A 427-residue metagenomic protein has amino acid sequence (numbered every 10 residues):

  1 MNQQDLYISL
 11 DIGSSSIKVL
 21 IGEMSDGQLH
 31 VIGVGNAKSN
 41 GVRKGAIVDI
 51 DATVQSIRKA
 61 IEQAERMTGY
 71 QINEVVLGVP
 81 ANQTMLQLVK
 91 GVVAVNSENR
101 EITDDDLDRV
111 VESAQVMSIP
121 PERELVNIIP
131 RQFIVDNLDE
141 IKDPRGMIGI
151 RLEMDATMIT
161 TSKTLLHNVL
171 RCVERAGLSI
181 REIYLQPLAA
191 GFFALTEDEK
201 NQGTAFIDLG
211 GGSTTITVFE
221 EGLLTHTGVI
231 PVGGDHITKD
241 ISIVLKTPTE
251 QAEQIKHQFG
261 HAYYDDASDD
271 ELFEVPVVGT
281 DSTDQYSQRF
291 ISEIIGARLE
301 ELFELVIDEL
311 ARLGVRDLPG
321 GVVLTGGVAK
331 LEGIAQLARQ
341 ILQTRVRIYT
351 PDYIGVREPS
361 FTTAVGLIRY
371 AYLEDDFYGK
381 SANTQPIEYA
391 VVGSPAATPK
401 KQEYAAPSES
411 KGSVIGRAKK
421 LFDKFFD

Functional and structural regions predicted by a protein language model:
M1-S16, L20-V75, V79-T204, T247-I291 (+2 more regions): Nucleotide/phosphate-binding catalytic cleft detector across ATP-hydrolyzing and phosphate-transferring enzymes
S9-L10, V19, L77, V173 (+5 more regions): Residue-level signature of catalytic and energy-coupling elements of molecular machines, predominantly ATP/GTP-dependent
L10-S16, V79-P80, F206-S213, F219-G222 (+2 more regions): A short acidic Gly-Thr/Ser loop motif
S16, P80, T161, H261-Y263 (+1 more regions): Glycine-rich phosphate-binding loops at beta-strand->alpha-helix junctions
T103-D108, R339-V365: Conserved phosphate-binding/catalytic loops in two-lobed NTP-binding clefts
P144-I148, E197-E220, L224-H226: Phosphate-binding/catalytic loop of phosphoryl-transfer enzymes
P231-E250: A conserved active-site cap/scaffold subdomain adjacent to cofactor or substrate pockets
P351-G393: Glycine-rich phosphate-binding/hydrolytic loop that grips phosphoryl groups
